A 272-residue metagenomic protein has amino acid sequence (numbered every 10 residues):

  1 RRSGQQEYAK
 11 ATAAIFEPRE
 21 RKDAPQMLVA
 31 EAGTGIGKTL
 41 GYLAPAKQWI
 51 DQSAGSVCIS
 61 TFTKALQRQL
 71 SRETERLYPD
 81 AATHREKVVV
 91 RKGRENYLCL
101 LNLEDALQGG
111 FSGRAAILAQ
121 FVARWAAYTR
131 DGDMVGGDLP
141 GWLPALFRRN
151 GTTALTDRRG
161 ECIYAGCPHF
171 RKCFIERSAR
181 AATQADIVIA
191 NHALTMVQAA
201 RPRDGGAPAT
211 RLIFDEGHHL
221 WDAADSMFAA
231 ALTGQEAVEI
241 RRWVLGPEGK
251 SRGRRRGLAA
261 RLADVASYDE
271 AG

Functional and structural regions predicted by a protein language model:
R1-A30: Conserved pre-motif I regulatory segment
A13-E17, T39-S53, E73-L77: Walker A/P-loop NTP-binding motif
R21-P45: Walker A/P-loop
K22-D23, T34, S53-V57, T61-D186 (+1 more regions): A substrate-engagement module of RecA-like helicase motors
M27, S56, I187, R211-L212: Hydrophobic "anchor" residues on beta-strands that sit immediately upstream of conserved functional sites
H169-A179, A190-P208: Conserved RecA-like ASCE ATPase "motif II neighborhood" in helicase/translocase motors
A207-L232: SF2 helicase catalytic motif II
